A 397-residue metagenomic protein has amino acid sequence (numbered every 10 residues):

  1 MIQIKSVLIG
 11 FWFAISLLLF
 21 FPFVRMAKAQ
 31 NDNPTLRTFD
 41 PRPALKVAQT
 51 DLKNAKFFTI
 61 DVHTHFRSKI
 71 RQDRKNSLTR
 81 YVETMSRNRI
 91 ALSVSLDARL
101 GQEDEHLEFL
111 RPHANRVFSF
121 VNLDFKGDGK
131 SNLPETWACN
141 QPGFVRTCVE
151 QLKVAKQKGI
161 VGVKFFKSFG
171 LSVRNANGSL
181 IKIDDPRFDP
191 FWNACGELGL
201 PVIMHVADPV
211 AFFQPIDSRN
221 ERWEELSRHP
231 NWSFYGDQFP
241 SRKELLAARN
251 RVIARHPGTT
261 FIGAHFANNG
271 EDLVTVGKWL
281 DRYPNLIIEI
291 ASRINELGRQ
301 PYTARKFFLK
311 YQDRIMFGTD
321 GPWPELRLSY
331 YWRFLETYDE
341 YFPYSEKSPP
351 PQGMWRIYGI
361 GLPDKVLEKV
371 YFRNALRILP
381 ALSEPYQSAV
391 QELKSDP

Functional and structural regions predicted by a protein language model:
G10-P22: Bacterial N-terminal signal peptides
A27-N115: An N-terminally biased module of ancient metal coordination in phosphate/nucleic-acid-related enzymes
N31-P43, E103-W232: Active-site gating/metal-coordination segments in enzymes
T35, N54-K56, R174, V210-G236 (+2 more regions): Active-site gating loops and adjacent loop-to-helix segments of metal-dependent hydrolytic enzymes
D51-N54, Y81-R87, D104-F118, E150-G159 (+4 more regions): Acidic (Asp/Glu)-rich catalytic clusters
I60-T64, L92-S95, F118-V121, V163-F165 (+4 more regions): Hydrophobic faces of well-ordered beta-strands that scaffold small-molecule active sites in alpha/beta enzyme cores
R67-N76, S93-E105, K126-K130, A138-R146 (+5 more regions): Acidic-and-aromatic substrate-binding clefts and catalytic sites of carbohydrate-active enzymes
I70, D237, R242-P397: H/E-rich (His + Asp/Glu) clusters that bind or coordinate divalent metals
